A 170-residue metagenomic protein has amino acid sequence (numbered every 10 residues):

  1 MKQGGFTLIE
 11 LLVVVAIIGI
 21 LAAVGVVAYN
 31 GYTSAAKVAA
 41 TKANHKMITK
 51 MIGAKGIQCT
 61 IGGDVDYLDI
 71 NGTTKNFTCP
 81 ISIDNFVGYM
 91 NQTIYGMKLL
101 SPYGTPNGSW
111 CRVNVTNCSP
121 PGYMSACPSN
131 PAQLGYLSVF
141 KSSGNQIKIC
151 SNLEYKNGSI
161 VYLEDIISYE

Functional and structural regions predicted by a protein language model:
K2-N30: N-terminal single-pass transmembrane signal-anchor helix
G5-I9, I18, I48, G96-M97 (+2 more regions): Generic N-terminal initiation segments characterized by hydrophobic and/or small/turn-forming residues
L12, A35-V38, T116: A generic structural signal for solvent-exposed, polar alpha-helical segments
N30-T33, S101: Poly-acidic low-complexity segments
S34-G63: Membrane-proximal N-terminal amphipathic helix
I57-E170: Periplasmic/extracellular, small/polar-rich flexible segments of pilin-like filament-forming proteins
